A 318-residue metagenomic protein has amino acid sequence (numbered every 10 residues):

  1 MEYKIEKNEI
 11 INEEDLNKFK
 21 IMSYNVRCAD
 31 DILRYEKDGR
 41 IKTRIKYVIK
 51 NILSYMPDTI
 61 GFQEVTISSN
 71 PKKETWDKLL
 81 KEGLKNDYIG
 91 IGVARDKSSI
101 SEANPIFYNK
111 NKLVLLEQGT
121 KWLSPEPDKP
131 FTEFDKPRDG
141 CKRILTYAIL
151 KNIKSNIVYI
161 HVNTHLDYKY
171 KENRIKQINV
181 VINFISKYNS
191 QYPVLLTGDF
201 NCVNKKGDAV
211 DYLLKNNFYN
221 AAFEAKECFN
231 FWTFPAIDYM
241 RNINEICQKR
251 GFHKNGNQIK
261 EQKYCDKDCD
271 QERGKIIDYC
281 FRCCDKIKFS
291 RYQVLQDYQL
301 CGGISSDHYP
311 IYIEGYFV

Functional and structural regions predicted by a protein language model:
M1-C28, Y316: Acidic, histidine-bearing metal-coordination/catalytic regions of metal-dependent phosphoesterases
M1-E9, E172, I185-V194, C202-V318: Metal-dependent phosphoester-hydrolase catalytic domains
E2-I11, T59, Q63-V158: Structured beta-strand-rich core segments of catalytic domains in phosphoester-bond hydrolases
L16-Y35, L116-K121, Y147, I157-D167: Active-site-proximal beta-strand elements of phosphoester/diester hydrolases
F19-R40, Y55, N70-P71, T75-Y88: Internal alpha/beta domain cores that form substrate/cofactor-binding pockets in large enzymes and binding proteins
K20-V26, V48-E74, F107, A148 (+5 more regions): Active-site beta-strand/loop signature of hydrolases that rely on acidic residues for catalysis
S23-K46, L123-G140, D167: Acidic/histidine-rich helix-loop elements that form or flank divalent-metal/phosphate-binding sites at the catalytic
K142, I149-I175, N179: Metal-dependent phosphoester/phosphodiester hydrolase catalytic core
